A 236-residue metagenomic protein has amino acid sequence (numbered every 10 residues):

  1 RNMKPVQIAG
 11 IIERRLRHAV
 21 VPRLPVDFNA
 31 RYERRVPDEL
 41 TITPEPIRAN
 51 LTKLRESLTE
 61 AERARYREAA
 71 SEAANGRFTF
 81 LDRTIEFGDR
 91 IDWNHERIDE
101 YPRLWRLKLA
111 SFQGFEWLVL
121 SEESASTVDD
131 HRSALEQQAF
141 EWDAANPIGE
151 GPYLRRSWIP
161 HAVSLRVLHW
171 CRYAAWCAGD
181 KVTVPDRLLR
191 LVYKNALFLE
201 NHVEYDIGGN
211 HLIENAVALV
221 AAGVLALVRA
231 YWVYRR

Functional and structural regions predicted by a protein language model:
R1-G88, D92-N94: Extreme N-terminal leader/anchor segments
Q7-G10, Y101, I159: Helix-centric, low-specificity signal for extended rod-like, repetitive segments
E45-R67, D92-R103, G151-L154, F198-L212: Short, charge-rich amphipathic segments
E60, E72-A74, L81, F87 (+4 more regions): Generic detection of intrinsically disordered/low-complexity segments and helix-coil linkers/edges
F80-R106, V119-A125: Asp/Glu-centered strand-loop micro-motifs enriched in Gly/Pro and often flanked by an aromatic residue
R103-R236: Aromatic-lined, polymer-binding surfaces characteristic of secreted/periplasmic polysaccharide-degrading enzymes
